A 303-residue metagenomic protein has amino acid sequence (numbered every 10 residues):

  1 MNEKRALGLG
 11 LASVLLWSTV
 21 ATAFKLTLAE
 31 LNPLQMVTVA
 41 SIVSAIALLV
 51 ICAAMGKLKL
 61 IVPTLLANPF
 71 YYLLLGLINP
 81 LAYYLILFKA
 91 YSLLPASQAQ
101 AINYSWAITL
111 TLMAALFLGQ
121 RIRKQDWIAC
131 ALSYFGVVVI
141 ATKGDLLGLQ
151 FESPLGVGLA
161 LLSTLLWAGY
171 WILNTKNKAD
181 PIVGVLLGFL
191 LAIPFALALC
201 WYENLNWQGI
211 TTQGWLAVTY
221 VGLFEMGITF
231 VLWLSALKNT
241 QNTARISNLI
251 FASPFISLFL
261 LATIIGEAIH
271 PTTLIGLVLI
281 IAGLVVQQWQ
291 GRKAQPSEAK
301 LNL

Functional and structural regions predicted by a protein language model:
M1-A40, L146-K176, L191-A198, L260 (+1 more regions): Glycine-/small-residue-enriched transmembrane alpha-helix faces in small-molecule transporters and effluxers
R5-L15, L60-I86, P154-S163, G209-I228 (+1 more regions): Loop-to-transmembrane-helix transition segments
V14, V39, A99-S105, N174-I193 (+1 more regions): Helix-helix packing/entry segments at the starts of transmembrane helices
V20-A21, G56-N103, V139, G222-T240: Specific transmembrane alpha-helical segments of multi-pass solute transporters/efflux pumps, especially DMT/EamA
E30-A82, A107-M113, L165-G169, L186-E203 (+1 more regions): Transmembrane alpha-helices of multi-pass small-molecule transport proteins
V39-S41, K143, G214, F251-L303: C-terminal-most transmembrane helix of multi-pass membrane proteins
L48, M113, I122-G144, L165 (+2 more regions): Hydrophobic transmembrane alpha-helices of multi-pass small-molecule transport proteins
C52, W106-A131, P254-L274: C-terminal transmembrane-helix exit sites in multi-pass transporters
